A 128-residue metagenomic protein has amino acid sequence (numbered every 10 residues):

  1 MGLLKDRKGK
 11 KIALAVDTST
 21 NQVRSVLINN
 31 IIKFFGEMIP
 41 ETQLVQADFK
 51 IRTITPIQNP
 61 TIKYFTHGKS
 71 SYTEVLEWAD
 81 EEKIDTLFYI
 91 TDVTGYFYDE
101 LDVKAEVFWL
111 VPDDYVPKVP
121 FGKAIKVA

Functional and structural regions predicted by a protein language model:
M1, W109-V111: Short beta-strand elements of ligand-binding domains
M1-A13, V23, E37: Acidic, polar low-complexity linker/tail segments
R7, T18-F35, T94-F97: Short acidic, Gly/Ser-rich segments with clustered Asp/Glu that frequently serve as metal-coordination loops in enzyme
L14-V16, T91: Active-site flanking residues adjacent to catalytic metal/cofactor-binding acidic residues
R24-I54: C-terminal structural cap/anchor segments
Q43-L101, V111-P117, K123-A128: Von Willebrand factor
V103-V107: A short helix->loop->beta-strand "cap" motif at the edges of active sites that frequently abuts
